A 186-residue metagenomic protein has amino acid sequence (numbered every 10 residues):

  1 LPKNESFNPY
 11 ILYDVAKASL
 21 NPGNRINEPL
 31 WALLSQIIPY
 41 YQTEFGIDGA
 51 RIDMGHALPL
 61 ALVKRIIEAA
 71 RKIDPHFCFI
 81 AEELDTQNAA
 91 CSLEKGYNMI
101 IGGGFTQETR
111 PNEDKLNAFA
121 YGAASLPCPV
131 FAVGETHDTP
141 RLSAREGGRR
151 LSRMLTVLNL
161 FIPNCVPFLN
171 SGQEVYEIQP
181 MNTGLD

Functional and structural regions predicted by a protein language model:
L1-I11, A124-F131, T156-C165: Active-site region of glycoside hydrolase catalytic domains
L1-P39: Substrate-binding/active-site clefts of carbohydrate-active enzymes
N24, E28-S35, H56-K64, R149-R153: Conserved structured core elements
I37-P39, T43, D53-V130, Y176-D186: Active-site-proximal helices and loops of the catalytic beta/alpha 8
Y40-D48, S125, I162-V166: A structural motif corresponding to the C-terminal end of an alpha-helix and its immediate exit/capping segment
G49-M54, L142: Short catalytic-loop micro-motif centered on adjacent basic/acidic residues
R51, I101, F168-N170: Conserved beta-strand positions in the central sheet of alpha/beta enzyme cores
V133-T136, R141-D186: Loop/helix patches that line or flank the sugar-binding groove of alpha-linked glycan CAZymes
